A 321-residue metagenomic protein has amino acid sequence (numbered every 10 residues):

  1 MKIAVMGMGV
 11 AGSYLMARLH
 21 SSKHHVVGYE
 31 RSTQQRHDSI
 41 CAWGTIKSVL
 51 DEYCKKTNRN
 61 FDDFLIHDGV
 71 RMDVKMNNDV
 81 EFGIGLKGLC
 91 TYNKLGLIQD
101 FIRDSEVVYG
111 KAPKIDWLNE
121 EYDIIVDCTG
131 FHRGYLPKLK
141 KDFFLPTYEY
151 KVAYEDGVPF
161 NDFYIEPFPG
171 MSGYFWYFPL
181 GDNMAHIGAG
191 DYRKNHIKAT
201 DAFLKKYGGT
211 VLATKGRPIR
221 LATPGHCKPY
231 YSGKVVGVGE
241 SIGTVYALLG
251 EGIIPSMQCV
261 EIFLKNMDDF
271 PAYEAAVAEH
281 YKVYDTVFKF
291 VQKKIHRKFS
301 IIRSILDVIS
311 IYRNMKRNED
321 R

Functional and structural regions predicted by a protein language model:
M1-A4: Extreme N-terminal starter segment of soluble prokaryotic enzymes
M6-M8, Y14-S39: Glycine-rich FAD pyrophosphate-binding loop
M8, Q99-A213, C227, G243: Predominantly flavin-linked oxidoreductase catalytic cores and closely associated redox partners
R31-D73: N-terminal FAD cofactor-binding segment of flavoenzymes
G44, E81-D100, Y192-K198: Short beta-strand to alpha-helix junction loop
R193-D269: FAD/FMN-dependent oxidoreductases across multiple families
V211, K265-S300: Active-site-proximal substrate-binding core of FAD-dependent oxidoreductases
Q292-R321: C-terminal auxiliary extensions adjacent to catalytic cores
